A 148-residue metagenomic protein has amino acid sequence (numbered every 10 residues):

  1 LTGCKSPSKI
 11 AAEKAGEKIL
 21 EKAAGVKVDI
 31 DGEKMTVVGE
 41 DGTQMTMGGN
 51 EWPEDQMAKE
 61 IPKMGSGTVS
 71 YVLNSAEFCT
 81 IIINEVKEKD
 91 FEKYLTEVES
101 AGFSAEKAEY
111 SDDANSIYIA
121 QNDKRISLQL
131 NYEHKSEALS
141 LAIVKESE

Functional and structural regions predicted by a protein language model:
T2-G3: C-terminal motif of bacterial Sec signal peptides marking the signal peptidase cleavage site
P7-C79, E146-E148: Compositionally biased P/S/T/G-rich terminal and signal peptide-adjacent segments that lie outside catalytic cores
G48-E54, E99, N131-S136: A short, sequence-level motif marking secondary-structure junctions
G67-V72, K107, Q129-Y132: Short amphipathic beta-strand and strand-loop transition segments with alternating hydrophobic
A76-I81, D112-Y118: Surface-exposed aromatic
F78-V86, I126: Second-shell loop/turn segments in exported
E85-E106: Amphipathic alpha-helical segments
I117-K145: Short, exposed beta-strand-loop hairpins at the edges of beta-sheets in extracellular/periplasmic proteins
